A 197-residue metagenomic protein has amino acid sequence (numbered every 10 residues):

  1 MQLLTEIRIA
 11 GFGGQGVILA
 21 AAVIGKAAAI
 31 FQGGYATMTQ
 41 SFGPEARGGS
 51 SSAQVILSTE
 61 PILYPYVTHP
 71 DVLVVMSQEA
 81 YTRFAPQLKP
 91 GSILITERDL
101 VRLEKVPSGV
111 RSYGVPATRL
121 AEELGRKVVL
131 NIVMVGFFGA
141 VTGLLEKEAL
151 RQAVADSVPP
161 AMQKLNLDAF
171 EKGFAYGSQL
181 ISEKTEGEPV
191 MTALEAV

Functional and structural regions predicted by a protein language model:
M1-V197: Active-site cofactor/cluster-binding pocket
